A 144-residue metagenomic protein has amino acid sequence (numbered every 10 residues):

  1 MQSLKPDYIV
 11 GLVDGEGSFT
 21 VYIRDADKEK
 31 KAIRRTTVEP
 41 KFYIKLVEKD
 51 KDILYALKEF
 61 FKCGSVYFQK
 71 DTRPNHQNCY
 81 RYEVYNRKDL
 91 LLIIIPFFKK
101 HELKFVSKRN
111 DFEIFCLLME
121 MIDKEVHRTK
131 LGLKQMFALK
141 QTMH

Functional and structural regions predicted by a protein language model:
M1-H144: Sequence-level preference for short, compositionally simple segments enriched in small aliphatic or small polar residues
